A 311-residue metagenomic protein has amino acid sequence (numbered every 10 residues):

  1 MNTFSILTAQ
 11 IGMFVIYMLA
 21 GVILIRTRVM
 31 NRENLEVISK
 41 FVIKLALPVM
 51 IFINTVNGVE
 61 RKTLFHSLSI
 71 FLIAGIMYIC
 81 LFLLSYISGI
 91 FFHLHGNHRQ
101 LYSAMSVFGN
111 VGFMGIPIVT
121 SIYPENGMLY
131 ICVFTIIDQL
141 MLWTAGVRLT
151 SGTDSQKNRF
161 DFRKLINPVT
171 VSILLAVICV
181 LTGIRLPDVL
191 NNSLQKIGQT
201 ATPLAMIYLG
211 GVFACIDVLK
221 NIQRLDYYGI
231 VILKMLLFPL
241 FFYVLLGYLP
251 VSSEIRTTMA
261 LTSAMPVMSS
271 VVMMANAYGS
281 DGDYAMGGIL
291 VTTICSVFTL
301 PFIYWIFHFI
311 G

Functional and structural regions predicted by a protein language model:
M1-G311: Alpha-helical transmembrane segments of multi-pass small-molecule/ion transporters
